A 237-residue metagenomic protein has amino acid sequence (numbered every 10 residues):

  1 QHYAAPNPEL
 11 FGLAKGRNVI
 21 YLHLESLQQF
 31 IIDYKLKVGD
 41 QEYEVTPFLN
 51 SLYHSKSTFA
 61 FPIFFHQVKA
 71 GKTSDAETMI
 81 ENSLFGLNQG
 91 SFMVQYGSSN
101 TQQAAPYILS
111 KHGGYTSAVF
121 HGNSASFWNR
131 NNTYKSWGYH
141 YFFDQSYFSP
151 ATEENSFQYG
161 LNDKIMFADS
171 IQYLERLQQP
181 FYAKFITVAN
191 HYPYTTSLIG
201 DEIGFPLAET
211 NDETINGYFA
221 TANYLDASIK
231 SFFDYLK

Functional and structural regions predicted by a protein language model:
H2-K237: Solvent-exposed soluble domains appended to multi-pass membrane proteins
